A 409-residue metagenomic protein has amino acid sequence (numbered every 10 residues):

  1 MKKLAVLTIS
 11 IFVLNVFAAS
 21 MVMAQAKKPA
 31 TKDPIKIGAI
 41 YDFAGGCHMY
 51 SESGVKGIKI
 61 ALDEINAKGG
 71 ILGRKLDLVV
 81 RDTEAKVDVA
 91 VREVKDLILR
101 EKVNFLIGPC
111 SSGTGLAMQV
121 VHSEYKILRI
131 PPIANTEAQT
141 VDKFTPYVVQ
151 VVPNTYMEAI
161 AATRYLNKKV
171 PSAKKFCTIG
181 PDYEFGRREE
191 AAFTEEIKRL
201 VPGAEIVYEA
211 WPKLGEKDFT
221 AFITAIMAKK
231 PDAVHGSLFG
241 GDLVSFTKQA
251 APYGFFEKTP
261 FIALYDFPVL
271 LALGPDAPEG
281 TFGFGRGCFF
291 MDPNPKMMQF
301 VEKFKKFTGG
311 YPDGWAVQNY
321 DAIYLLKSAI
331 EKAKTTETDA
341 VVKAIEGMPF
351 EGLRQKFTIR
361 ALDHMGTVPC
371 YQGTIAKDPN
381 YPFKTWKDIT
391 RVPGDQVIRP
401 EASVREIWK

Functional and structural regions predicted by a protein language model:
M1-K36, R405-K409: Short, low-complexity disordered leader/linker segments with a strong preference for bacterial N-terminal type II
M23-A39, K68-K75, N167-K174: Immediate post-signal peptide segment of exported/extracytoplasmic ligand-binding proteins
A26-K27, M49-K56, G69-V141, V151 (+2 more regions): Beta-alpha junction/loop-to-helix N-cap segments that form part of ligand/metal-binding clefts
K27-K28, I35, E279, P349-K409: Solvent-exposed, acidic/polar segments of extracytosolic/periplasmic ligand-binding ectodomains
I35-K59, R81-D88, C110-S111, I179-R188 (+2 more regions): Extracytoplasmic "Venus flytrap"
H48-L72, A191-K198: Short, polar/charged alpha-helical segment
D88, V103-E209, K258-G283: Extracytoplasmic ligand/sensor domains, especially the bilobed periplasmic-binding protein
T247-Y320, E331-T336, P379, W386-K409: Extracellular/periplasmic periplasmic-binding protein-like sensory domains
